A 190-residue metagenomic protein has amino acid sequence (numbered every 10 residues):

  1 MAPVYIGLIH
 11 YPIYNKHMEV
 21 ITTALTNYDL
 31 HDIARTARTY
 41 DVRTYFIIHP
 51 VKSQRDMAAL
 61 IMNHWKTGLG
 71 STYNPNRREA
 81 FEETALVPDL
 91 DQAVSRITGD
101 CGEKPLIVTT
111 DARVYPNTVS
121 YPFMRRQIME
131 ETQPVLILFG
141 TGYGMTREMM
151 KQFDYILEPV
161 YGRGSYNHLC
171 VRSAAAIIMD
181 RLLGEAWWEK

Functional and structural regions predicted by a protein language model:
M1, T98-K104, I128-Q133, K151: Flexible, charged surface loops at secondary-structure boundaries
A2-A112, A176-W188: RNA substrate-binding interface of SAM-dependent RNA methyltransferases
I21, L60-M62, Y121-R125, K151-D154 (+1 more regions): Short, glycine/charged-enriched secondary-structure capping and boundary segments
N27, E130-P134, G164: Generic hydrophobic-segment detector
R43, P105, P134-V135, D154: Conserved acidic residues
Q54-M57, P116-N117, M145, Y166-N167: Secondary-structure boundary/capping motif
V108-M149, P159: Long, charge-patterned amphipathic alpha-helical coiled-coil/hairpin "stalk" segments used as oligomerization
Y143-K190: Structured adenosyl-cofactor binding patch, chiefly the S-adenosyl-L-methionine
